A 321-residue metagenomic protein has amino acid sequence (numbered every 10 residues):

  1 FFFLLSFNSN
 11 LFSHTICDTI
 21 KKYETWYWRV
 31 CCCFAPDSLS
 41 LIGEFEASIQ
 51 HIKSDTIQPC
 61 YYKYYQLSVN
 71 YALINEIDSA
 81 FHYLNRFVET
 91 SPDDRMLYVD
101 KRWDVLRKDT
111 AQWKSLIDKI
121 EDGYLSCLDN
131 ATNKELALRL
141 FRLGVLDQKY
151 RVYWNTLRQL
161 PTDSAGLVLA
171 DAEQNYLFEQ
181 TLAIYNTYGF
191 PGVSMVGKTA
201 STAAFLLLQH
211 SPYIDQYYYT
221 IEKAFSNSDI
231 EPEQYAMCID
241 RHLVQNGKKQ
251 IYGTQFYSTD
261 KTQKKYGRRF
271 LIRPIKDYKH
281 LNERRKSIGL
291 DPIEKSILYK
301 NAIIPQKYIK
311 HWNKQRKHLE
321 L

Functional and structural regions predicted by a protein language model:
F1-K22, C33, S38, L321: Bacterial Sec-dependent N-terminal signal peptides
D18-T19, S38, T56, S79 (+2 more regions): Coil residues (strongly favoring Ser/Thr
W28, A35, Q66-L67: Structural register within alpha-helical repeat arrays
C32, Y64, A200-A204: TPR repeat positional signature
S48-T56, R86-V88, D94, Y188: Alpha-helical solenoid scaffolds that mediate protein-protein interactions, centered on TPR/SEL1-like repeats but also
V69, L73, D94-K119, L206-H210 (+1 more regions): TPR/TPR-like alpha-solenoid helical repeat scaffolds
